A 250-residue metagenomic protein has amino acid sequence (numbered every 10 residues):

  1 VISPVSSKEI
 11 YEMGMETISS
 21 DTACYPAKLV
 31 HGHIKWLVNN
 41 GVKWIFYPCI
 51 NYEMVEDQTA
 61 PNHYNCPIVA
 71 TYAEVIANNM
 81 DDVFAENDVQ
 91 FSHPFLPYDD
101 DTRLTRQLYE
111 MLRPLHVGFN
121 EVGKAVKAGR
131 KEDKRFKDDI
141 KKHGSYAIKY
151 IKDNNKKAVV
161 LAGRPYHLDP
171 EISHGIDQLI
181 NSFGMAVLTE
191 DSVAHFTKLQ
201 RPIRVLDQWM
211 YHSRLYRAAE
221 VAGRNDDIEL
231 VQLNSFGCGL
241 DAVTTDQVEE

Functional and structural regions predicted by a protein language model:
V1-E250: An N-terminal assembly and electron-transfer interface module characteristic of large anaerobic redox and radical
